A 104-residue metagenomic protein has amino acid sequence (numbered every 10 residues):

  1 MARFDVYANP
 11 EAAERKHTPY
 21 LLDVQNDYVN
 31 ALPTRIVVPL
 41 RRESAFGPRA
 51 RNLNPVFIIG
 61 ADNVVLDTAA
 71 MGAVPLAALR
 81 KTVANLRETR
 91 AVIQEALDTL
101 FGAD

Functional and structural regions predicted by a protein language model:
M1-A2, D104: Intrinsically disordered, low-complexity and often Lys/Arg-enriched segments
R3-V6, E14-V56: Compact nucleic-acid interaction/catalytic patches
I58-D104: C-terminal terminal-subdomain/extension
